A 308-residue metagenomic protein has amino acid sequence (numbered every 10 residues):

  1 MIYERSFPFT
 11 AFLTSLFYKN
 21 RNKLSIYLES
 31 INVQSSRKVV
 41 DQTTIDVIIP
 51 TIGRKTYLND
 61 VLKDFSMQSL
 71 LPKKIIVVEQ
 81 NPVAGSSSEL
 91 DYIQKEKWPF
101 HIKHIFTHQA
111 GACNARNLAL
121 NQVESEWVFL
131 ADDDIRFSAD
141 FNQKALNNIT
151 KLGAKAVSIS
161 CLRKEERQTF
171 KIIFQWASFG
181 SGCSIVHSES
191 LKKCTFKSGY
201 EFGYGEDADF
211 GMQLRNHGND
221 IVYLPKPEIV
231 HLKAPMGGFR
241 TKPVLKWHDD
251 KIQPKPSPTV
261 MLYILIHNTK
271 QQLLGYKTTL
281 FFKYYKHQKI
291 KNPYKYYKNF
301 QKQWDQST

Functional and structural regions predicted by a protein language model:
M1-S66: N-proximal low-complexity "stem/linker" segments adjacent to membrane-targeting elements
I2-S25, N32, T269-T308: Non-catalytic, C-terminal membrane-associated alpha-helical segments of glycosyltransferases
K63-I105: Acidic donor-binding segment of Leloir-type glycosyltransferases
H104-V123: Glycine-rich, basic loop-to-helix element that forms the pyrophosphate-binding segment of sugar-nucleotide handling
E124-S125, G180-T195: Conserved nucleotide-sugar donor-binding and metal-coordinating catalytic region shared by glycosyltransferases
V128: Short aromatic/hydrophobic "clamp" motif used to bind/position activated sugar donors
A139-K171: Conserved donor NDP-sugar-binding/catalytic core segment of glycosyltransferases
F202-M212, L224: Acidic donor-binding loop at a coil-to-helix junction in glycosyltransferase catalytic cores that engages
